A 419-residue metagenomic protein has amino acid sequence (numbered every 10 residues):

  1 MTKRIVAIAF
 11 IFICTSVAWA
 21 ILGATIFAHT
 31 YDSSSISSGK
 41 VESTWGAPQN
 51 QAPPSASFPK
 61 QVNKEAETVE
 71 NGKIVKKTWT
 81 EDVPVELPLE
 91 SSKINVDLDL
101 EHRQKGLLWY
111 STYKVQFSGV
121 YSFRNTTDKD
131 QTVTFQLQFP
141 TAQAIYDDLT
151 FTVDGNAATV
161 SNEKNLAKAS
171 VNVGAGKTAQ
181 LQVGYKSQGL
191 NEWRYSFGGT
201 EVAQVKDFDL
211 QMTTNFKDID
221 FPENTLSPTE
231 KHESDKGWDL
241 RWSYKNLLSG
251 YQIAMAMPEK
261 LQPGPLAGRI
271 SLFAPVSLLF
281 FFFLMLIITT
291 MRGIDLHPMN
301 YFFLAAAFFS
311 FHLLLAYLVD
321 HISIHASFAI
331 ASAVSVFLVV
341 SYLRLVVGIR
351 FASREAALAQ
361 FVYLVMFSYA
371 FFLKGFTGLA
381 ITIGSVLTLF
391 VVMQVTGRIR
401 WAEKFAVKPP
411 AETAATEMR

Functional and structural regions predicted by a protein language model:
M1-R4: Positively charged n-region of N-terminal signal peptides that target proteins for export
V6-G23: Hydrophobic membrane-insertion alpha-helices, especially the h-region of bacterial N-terminal signal peptides
A24-P48: Alpha-helical transmembrane signal-anchor/signal-peptide segments
H29-D32, A47-Q51, K64-K73: Membrane-embedded alpha-helical signal segments
K40-T44, S57, E70-K245: Soluble non-transmembrane domains of integral membrane proteins
N50-F58: Solvent-exposed, non-transmembrane helices and loops of integral membrane proteins
Y244-L278, L296-P298: Cytosolic-side membrane-insertion boundary helix
P275-R419: Generic detector of multi-pass transmembrane helix bundles and their immediately adjacent loops in polytopic membrane
